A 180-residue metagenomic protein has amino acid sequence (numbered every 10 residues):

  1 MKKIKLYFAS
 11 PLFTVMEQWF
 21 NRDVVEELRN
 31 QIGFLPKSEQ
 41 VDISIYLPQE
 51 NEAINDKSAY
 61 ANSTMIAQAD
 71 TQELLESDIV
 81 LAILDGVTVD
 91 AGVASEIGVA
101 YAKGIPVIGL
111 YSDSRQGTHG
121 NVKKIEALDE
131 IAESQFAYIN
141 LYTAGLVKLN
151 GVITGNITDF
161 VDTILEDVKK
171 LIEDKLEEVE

Functional and structural regions predicted by a protein language model:
M1-E180: Conserved catalytic or regulatory cores that recognize and/or transform ribose-phosphate-containing ligands
